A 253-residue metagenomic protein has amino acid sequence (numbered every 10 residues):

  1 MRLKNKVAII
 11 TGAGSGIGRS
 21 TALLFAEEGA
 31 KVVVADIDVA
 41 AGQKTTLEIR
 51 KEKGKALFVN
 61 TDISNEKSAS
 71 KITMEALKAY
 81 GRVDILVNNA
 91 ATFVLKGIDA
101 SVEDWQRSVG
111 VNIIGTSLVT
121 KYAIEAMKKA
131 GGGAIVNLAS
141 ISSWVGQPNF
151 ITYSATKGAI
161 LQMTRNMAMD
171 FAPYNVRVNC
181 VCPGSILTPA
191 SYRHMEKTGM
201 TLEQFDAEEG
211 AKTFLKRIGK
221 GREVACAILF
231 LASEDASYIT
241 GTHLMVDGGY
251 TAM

Functional and structural regions predicted by a protein language model:
R2, S117, R217-V246, T251-A252: C-terminal substrate-recognition "lid" of short-chain dehydrogenase/reductases
G14-S15: Conserved glycine-rich cofactor-binding loop
K96-V109, F205, E209: Substrate-binding pocket helix/loop in short-chain dehydrogenase/reductase
T120, T156, T164: Active-site helix of classical SDR
S140: Residue(s) in the substrate-gating loop at a strand-loop-helix junction that position the organic substrate next
V145-I151, P173-Y174, K216, E234: Active-site loop immediately N-terminal to the catalytic Tyr-X3-Lys motif of short-chain dehydrogenase/reductase
A172, R177, I239-G241: Short, small/polar-rich loop/turn modules that mediate ligand/substrate recognition or access, typified
